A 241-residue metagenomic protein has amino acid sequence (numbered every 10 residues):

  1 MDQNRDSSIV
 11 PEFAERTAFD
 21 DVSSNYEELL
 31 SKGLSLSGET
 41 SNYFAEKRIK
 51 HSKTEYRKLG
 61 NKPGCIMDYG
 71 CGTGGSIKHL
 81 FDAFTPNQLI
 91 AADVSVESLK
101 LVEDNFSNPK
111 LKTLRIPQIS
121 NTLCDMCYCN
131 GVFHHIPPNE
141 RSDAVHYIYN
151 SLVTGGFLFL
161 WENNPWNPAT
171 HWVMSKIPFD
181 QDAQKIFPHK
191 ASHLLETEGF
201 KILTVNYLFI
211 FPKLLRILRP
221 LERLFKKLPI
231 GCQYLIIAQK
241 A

Functional and structural regions predicted by a protein language model:
M1-G33: N-terminal, positively charged/glycine-rich alpha-helical extensions of SAM-dependent methyltransferases
Y43-K62: Conserved alpha-helix/loop element of class I SAM-dependent methyltransferases that forms part of the SAM/SAH-binding
P63-G72: Conserved class I S-adenosyl-L-methionine
G74-Q118: Class I SAM-dependent methyltransferase SAM/SAH-binding core
Y128: A conserved beta-strand element that flanks and buttresses the S-adenosyl-L-methionine
S142-T154: A short glycine-rich, Lys/Arg-flanked "PGG" loop and its adjoining helix->strand segment in the class I
G155-E162: Conserved beta-strand signature within the Rossmann-like core of class I S-adenosyl-L-methionine
M174-K190: Acceptor-substrate binding/catalytic loop of class I
